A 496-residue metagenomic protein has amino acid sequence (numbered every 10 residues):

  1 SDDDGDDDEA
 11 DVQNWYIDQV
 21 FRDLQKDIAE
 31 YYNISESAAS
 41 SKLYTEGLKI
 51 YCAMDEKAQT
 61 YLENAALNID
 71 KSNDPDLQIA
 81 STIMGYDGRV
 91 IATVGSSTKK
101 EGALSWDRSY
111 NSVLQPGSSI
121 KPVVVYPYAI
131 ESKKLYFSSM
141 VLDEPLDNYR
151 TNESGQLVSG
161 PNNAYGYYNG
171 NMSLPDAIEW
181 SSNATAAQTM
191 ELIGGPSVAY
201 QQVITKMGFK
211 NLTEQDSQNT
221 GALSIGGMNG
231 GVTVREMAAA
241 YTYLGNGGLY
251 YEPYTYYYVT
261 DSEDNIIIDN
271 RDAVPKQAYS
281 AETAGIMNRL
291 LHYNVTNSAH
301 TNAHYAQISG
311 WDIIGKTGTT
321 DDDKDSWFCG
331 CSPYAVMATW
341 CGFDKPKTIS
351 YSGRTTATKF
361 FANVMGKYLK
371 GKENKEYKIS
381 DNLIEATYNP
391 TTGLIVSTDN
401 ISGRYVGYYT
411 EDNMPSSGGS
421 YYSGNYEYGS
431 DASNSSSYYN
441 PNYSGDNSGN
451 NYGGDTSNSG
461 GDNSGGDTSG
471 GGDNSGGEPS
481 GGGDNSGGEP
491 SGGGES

Functional and structural regions predicted by a protein language model:
S1-G5, E9-A10, E36-L114, S118-P122 (+2 more regions): Periplasmic/cell-envelope proteins involved in peptidoglycan metabolism and beta-lactam response
S1-Y32: Small/polar-residue-rich segments within soluble enzyme cores
D8-E9, K134-A199, S262-Y293: Conserved catalytic neighborhood of penicillin-recognizing serine enzymes
F21-E30, I83-K99, S132-K134, L146-D147 (+8 more regions): Glycine-rich, acidic and aromatic/proline-enriched surface loops and short helix-turn segments that act as binding
C52-K71, I83, T93, K100-S112 (+1 more regions): A penicillin-recognizing enzyme superfamily signal
L62, G88, L114-E144, A177 (+4 more regions): Active-site SXXK
G155-N162, G194-A239: Mid-domain, small-residue-enriched loop/turn segments at the edges of structured enzyme/sensor domains
P415-S496: Ser/Thr/Gly/Pro-rich low-complexity, disordered linker/stalk segments of secreted and cell-surface proteins
